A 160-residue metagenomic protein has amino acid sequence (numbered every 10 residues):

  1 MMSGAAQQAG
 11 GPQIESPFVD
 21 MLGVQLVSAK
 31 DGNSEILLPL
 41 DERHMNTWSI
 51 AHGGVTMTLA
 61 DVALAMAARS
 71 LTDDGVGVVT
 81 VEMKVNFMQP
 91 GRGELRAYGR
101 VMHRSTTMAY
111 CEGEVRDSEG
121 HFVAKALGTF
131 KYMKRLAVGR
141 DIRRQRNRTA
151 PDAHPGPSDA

Functional and structural regions predicted by a protein language model:
M1-A160: Terminal targeting signals and extreme-terminal segments of soluble enzymes
